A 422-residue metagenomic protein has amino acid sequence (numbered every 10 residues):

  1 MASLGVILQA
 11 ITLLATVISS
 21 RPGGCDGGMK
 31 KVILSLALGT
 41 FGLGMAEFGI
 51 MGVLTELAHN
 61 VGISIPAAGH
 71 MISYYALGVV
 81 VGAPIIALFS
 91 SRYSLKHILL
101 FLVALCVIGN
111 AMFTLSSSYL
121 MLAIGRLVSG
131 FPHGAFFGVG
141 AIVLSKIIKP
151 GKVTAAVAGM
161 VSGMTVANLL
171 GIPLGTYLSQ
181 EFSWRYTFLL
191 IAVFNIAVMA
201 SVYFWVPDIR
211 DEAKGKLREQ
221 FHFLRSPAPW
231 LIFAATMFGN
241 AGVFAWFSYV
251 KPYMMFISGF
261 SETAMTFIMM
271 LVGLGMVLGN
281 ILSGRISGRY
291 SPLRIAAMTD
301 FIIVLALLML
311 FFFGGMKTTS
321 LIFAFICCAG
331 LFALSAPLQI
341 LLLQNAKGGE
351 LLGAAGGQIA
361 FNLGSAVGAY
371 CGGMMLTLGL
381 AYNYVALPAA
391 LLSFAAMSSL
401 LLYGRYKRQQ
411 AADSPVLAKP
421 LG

Functional and structural regions predicted by a protein language model:
G62, S94, L115-M121, G259 (+1 more regions): Helix-breaking motifs and short loop linkers at transmembrane-helix boundaries and internal kinks in secondary membrane
V81-S117: Conserved MFS/SLC helix-loop-helix module at the cytosolic interface between two early adjacent transmembrane helices
A83-S94, N280-S291, L376: Helix-to-loop junctions at the C-terminal end of transmembrane segments in multipass secondary transporters
G109, L120-V128, T318-I326: Paired small-residue
G125-G163: Cytoplasmic helix-loop-helix junction between adjacent transmembrane helices in 12-TM secondary transporters
P150-G151, A155-F204, Y249, Y253: Helix-loop-helix hairpin linking two adjacent transmembrane segments in secondary transporters
R294-L338: C-terminal transmembrane helical hairpin of 12-TM major facilitator-type secondary transporters
N345-A381, A389: A late C-terminal transmembrane helix in Major Facilitator Superfamily
